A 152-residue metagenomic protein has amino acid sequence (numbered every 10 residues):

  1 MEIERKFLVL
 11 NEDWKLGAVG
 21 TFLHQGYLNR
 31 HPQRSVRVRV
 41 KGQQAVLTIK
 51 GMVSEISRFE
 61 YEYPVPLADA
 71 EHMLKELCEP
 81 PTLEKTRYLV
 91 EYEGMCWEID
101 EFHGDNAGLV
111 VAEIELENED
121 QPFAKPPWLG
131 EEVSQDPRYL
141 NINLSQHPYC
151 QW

Functional and structural regions predicted by a protein language model:
M1-W152: Phosphate-end processing signature that detects enzymes handling 5′-triphosphorylated RNA and polyphosphate
